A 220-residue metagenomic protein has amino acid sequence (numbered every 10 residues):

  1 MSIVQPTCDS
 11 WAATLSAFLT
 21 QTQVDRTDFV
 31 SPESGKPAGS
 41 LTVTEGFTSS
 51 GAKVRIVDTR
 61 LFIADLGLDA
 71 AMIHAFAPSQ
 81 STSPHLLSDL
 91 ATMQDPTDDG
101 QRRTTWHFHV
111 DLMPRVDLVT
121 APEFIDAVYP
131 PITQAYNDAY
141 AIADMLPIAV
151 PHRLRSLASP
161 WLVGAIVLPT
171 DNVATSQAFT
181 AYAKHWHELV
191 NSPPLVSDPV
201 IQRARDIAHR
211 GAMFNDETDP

Functional and structural regions predicted by a protein language model:
M1-H85: Short Lys/Arg-enriched alpha/beta "domain-start" segment
I3-P6, P96-G100, I201-Q202: Short, flexible coil/linker segments at or flanking structured domains
T7, T14, T20-T22, T27 (+13 more regions): Residue-identity detector for threonine
A52-A141: Extended, charge-biased low-complexity segments that typically form long amphipathic alpha-helices/coiled-coils
T105-D219: Mixed-charge (acidic/basic) macromolecular-recognition segments
